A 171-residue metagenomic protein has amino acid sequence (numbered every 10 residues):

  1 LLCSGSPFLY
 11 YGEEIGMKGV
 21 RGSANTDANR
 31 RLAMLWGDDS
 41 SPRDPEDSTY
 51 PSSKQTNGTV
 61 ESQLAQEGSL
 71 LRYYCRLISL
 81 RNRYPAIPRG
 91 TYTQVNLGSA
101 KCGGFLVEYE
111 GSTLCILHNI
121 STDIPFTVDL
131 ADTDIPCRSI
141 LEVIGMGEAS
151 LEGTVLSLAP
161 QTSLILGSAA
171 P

Functional and structural regions predicted by a protein language model:
L1-C115, I120-T127: Loop/helix patches that line or flank the sugar-binding groove of alpha-linked glycan CAZymes
S4, F8, Y92, C137 (+2 more regions): A residue-level detector for conformationally permissive "hinge/kink" positions
S41-P42, G147-S150, S163: A short acidic, often aromatic-flanked loop/helix-cap motif at beta-alpha or helix-coil junctions that lines enzyme
D44-P51, A149-L158: Short, polar loop/linker segments at the starts of domains and inter-domain junctions
I124-M146: Beta-strand-rich binding/interaction modules
L151-P171: C-terminal beta-strand-rich structural cap/linker in extracellular carbohydrate-active enzymes
